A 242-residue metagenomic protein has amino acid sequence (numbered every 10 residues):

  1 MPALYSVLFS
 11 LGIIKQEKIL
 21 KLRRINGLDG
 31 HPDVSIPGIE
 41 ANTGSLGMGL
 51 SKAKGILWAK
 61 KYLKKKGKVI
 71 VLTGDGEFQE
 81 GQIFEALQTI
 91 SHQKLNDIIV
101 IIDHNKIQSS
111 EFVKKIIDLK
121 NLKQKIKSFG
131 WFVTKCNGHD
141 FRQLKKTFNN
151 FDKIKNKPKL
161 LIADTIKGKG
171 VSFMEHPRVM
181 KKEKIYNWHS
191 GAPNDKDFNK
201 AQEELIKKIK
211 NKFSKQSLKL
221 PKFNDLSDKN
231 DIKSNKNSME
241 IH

Functional and structural regions predicted by a protein language model:
M1, K15-I19, L95, L119 (+1 more regions): Alpha-helix initiation and N-capping motif
M1, L11, N105, D140-F141 (+1 more regions): Short, glycine-/Ser/Thr-/acidic-enriched flexible segments
M1-I70, K207-H242: Thiamine diphosphate
P2, F78-Q79, I107-Q108, K167-S172: Short, active-site-adjacent cap segments at secondary-structure transitions
N26, I102-H104, D164-T165: Short, small-residue-rich loop/turn micro-motifs
G38, N42-K153: Thiamine diphosphate
F112, I116, T134-G138, N187-F198 (+1 more regions): Hydrophobic alpha-helical scaffolding
K125, F132, F141-L226: Glycine/aspartate-rich loop-and-adjacent alpha/beta segment that forms the canonical ThDP
